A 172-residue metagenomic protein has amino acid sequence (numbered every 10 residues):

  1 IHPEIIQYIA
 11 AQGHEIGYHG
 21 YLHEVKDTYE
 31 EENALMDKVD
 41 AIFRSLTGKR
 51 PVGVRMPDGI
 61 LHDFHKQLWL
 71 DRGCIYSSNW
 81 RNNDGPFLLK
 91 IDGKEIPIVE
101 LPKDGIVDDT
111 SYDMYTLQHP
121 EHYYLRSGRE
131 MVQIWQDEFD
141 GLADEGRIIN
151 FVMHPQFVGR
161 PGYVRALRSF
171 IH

Functional and structural regions predicted by a protein language model:
I1-G53, D58-I106, R129-F151, F157-H172: Catalytic alpha-helical scaffold of carbohydrate-active enzymes acting on polysaccharides/glycoconjugates
E100-H122: Glycine-rich, positively charged active-site loop/lid region within alpha/beta enzyme cores that binds and organizes
P120-V132: A mid-sequence, solvent-exposed acidic-amphipathic segment
